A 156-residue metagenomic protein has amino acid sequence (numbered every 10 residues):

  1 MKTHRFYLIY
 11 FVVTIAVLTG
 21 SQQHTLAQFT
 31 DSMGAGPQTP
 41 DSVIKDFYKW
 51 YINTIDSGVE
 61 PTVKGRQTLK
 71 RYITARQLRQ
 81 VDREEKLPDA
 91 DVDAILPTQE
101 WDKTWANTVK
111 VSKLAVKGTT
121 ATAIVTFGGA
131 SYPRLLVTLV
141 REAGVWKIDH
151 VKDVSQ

Functional and structural regions predicted by a protein language model:
M1-F6: Positively charged n-region of N-terminal signal peptides that target proteins for export
I9-G20: Bacterial N-terminal signal peptides
H24-E60: Short, low-complexity N-terminal intrinsically disordered segments enriched in polar/charged residues
A35-P40, S57, P61, K113 (+3 more regions): Extracytoplasmic/periplasmic, Sec-exported soluble proteins
T39-D46, K64, T68, L96 (+1 more regions): Extracytoplasmic/secreted proteins, especially bacterial periplasmic and envelope-associated proteins
V43, S57-L87: Short, well-ordered alpha-helical segments enriched in acidic and aromatic residues
I73-T74, L78-A130: Surface-exposed, charged secondary-structure patches
T122, Y132-Q156: Short beta-strand edge/turn micro-motifs at domain boundaries
